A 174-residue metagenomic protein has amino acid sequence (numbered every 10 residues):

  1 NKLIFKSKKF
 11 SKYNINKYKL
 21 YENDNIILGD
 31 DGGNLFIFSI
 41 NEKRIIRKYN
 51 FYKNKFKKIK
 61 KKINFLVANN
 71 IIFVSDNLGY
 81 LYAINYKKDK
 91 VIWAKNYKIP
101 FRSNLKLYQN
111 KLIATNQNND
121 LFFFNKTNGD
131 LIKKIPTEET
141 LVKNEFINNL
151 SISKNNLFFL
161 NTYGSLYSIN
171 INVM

Functional and structural regions predicted by a protein language model:
N1-K2, S39-K43, N85-D89, N125-G129 (+1 more regions): Short loop/turn segments that connect beta-strands within beta-propeller blades
K2-N23, R44-N69, K90-Q109, L131-K154: Extracytoplasmic beta-rich repeat domains
D30-D31, N69, D76-N77, N116-Q117 (+1 more regions): Structural signature of WD-repeat beta-propellers
S153, L157-F158, Y163-V173: Blade-level signature of beta-propeller repeat domains, shared across WD40, Kelch, NHL, RCC1 and BNR/Asp-box propellers
